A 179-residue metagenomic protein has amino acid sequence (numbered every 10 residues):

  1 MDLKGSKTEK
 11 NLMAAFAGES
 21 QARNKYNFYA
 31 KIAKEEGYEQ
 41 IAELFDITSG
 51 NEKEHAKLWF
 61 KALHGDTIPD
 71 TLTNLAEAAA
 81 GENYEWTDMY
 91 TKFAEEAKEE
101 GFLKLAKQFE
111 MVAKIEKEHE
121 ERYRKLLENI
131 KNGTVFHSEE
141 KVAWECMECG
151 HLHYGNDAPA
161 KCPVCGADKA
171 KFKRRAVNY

Functional and structural regions predicted by a protein language model:
M1-Y179: Non-heme di-metal
